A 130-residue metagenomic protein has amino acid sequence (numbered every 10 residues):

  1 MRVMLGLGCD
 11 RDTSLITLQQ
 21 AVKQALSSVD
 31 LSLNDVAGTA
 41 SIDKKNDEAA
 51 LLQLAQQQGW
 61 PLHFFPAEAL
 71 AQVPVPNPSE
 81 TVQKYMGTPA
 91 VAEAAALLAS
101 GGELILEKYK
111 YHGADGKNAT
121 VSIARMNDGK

Functional and structural regions predicted by a protein language model:
M1-A37, S41-K44, S122-M126, K130: Conserved mixed alpha/beta catalytic, RNA-binding, or beta-rich assembly cores of soluble enzyme, regulatory
A25-V29, I42, Q57-P61, L97 (+1 more regions): Change "in soluble alpha/beta enzymes" to "in soluble alpha/beta proteins
N34-G38, A69-A71, A94-A95: Short C-terminal domain-edge/linker segments immediately following a structured domain
N34-V36, K45, V73-P76, P89 (+2 more regions): Surface-exposed loop/turn and secondary-structure junction residues enriched for glycine/proline
T39, K84, K108-K110: Short, flexible active-site recognition loops that position polar ligands and cofactors
I42, E48-V91: Long, charge-dense
E93-K130: C-terminal edge-of-domain segments
